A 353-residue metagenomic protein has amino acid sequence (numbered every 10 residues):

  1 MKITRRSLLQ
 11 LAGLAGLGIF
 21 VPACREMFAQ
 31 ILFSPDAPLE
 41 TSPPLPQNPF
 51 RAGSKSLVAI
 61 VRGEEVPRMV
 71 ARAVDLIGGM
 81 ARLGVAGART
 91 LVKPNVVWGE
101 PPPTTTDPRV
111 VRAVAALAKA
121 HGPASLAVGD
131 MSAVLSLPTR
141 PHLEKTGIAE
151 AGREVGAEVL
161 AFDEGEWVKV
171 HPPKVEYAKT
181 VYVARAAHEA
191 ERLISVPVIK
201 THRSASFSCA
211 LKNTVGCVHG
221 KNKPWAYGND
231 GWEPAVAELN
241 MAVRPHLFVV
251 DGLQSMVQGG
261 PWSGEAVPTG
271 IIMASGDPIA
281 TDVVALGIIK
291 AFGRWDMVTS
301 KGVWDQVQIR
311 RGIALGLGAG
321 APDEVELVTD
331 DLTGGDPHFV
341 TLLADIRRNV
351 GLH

Functional and structural regions predicted by a protein language model:
K2-H353: N-terminal and secondary-structure boundary signal
